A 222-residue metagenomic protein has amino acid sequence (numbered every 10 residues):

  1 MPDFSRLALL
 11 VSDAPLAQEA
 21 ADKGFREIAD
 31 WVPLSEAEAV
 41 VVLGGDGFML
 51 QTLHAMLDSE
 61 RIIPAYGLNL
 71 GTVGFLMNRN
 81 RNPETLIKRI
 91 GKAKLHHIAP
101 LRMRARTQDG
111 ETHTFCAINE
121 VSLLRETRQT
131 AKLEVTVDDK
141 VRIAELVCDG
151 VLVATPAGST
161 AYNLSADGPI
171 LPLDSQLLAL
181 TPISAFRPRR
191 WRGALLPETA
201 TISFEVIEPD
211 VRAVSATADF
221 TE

Functional and structural regions predicted by a protein language model:
M1-L43, M49-D58, N80-H96, A105-F115: ATP/NTP phosphate-donor binding region
E19, G71-G150: Catalytic core of DAGKc-family lipid kinases
V41, N69, V121, F220: A residue-level signal for conserved active-site and pocket-lining positions in enzyme catalytic cores
G47-L53, T160-S165: Short glycine/serine/threonine-rich phosphate/pyrophosphate-binding segments that cradle anionic phosphate groups
I63-Y66: Proline-centered loop/turn at the N-terminus of a beta-strand
R89-K92, P172, Q176, L180 (+2 more regions): Structural signature of FAD isoalloxazine-binding scaffolds in flavoprotein oxidoreductases
F115, L123, R128, D138-I143 (+1 more regions): ATP/nucleoside-binding phosphotransfer catalytic cores, i.e., glycine-rich phosphate-binding loops
E145-C148, L152-R189: Gly/Ser/Thr-rich active-site loops/lids in small-molecule metabolic enzymes that frequently grip phosphoryl groups
